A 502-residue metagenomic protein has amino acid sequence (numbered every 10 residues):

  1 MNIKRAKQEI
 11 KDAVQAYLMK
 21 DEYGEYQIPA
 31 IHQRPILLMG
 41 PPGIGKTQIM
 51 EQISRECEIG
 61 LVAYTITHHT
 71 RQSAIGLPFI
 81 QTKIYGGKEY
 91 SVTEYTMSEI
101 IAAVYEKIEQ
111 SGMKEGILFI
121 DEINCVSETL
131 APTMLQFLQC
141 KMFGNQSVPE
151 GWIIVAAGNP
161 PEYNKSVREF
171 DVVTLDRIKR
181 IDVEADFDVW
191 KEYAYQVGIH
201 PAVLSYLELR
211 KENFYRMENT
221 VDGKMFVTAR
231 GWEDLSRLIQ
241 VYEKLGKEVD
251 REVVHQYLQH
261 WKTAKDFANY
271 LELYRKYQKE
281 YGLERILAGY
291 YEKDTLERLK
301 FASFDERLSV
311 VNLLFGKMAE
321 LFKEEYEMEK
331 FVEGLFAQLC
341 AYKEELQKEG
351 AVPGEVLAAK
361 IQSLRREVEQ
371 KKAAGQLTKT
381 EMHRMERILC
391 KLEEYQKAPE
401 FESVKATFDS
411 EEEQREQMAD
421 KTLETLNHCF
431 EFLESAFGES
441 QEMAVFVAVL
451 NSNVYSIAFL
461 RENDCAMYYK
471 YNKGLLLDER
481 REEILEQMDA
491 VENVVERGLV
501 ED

Functional and structural regions predicted by a protein language model:
M1-E212, M217-T220: AAA+ P-loop NTPase catalytic core and its hallmark functional loops
N2-E9, I36, D171, D186-V189 (+7 more regions): General structural signal for secondary-structure boundaries
Q8, D12, A16, R55 (+17 more regions): Charged/polar, solvent-exposed surface patches and flexible loops
P35-L37, C57-T67, I80, E89-G116 (+12 more regions): Conformational switch/transducer regions in large eukaryotic molecular machines and scaffolds
Q196-G354: Alpha-helical lid/collar subdomain of P-loop NTPases
K300-D502: Terminal-proximal interaction/regulatory segments of ATP-powered molecular machines
